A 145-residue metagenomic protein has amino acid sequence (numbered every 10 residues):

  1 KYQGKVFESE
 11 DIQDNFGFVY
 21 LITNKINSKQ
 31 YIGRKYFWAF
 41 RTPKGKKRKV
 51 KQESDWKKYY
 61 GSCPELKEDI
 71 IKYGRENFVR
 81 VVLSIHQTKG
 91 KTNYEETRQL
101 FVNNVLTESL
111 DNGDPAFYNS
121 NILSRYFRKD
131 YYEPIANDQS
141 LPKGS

Functional and structural regions predicted by a protein language model:
K1-S145: Structure-specific nucleic-acid interaction/processing domains
